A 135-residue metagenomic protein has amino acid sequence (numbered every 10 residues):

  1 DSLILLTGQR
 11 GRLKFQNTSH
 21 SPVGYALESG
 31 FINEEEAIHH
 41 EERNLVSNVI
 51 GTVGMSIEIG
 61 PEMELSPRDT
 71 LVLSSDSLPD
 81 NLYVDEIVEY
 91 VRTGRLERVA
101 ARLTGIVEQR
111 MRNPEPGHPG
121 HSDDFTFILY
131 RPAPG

Functional and structural regions predicted by a protein language model:
D1, R10, S19, S75 (+1 more regions): ATP/adenylate-binding site constellation spanning eukaryotic-like Ser/Thr protein kinases, ABC-transporter
D1, T7-R12, R131-G135: Short acidic-glycine loop/turn motifs at beta-strand connectors
L3-I4, P22-V23, P79: Short, catalytically relevant binding-site loops at active-site mouths
L5, K14-Q16, L71-S74: Short hydrophobic-aromatic micro-motifs
T7, N33-E34, Y83-V84: General structural signal for secondary-structure boundaries
R10-G60, T104-P116: PP2C/PPM family metal-dependent serine/threonine protein phosphatase catalytic domain, recognizing the conserved
N48-S74, L78-G135: C-terminal catalytic subdomain
